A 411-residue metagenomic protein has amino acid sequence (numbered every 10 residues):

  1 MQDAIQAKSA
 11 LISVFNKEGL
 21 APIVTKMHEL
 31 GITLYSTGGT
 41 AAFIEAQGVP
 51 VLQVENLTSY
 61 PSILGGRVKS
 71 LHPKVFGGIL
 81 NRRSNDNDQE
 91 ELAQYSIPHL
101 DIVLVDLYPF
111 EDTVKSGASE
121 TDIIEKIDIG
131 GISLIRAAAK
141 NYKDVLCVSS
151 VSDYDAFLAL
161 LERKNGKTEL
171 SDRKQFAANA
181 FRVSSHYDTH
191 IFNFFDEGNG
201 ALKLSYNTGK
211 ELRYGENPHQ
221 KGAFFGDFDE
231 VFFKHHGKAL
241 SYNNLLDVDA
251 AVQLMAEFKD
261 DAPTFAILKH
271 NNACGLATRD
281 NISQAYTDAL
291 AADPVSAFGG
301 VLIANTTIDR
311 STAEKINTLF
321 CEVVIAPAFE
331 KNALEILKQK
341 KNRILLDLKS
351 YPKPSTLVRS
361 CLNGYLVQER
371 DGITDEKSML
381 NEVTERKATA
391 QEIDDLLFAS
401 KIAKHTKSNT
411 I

Functional and structural regions predicted by a protein language model:
M1-L30, G39-S70, I102, A178 (+8 more regions): Non-catalytic interface/targeting segments
M1-S9, D86-I102, D227-L240, I373: Active-site-proximal helix-loop elements at catalytic-domain edges
L11-V14, D122, K126-I129, Y242: Alpha-helix capping and helix-loop boundary segments enriched in small/acidic/polar residues
S13, L34-T37, D128, C147-S150 (+1 more regions): Active-site-adjacent beta-strand anchor residues
S13, L80, V103-Y108, V148-S149 (+3 more regions): Short beta-strand segments
E18-I23, M27-K74, G78-R82, N87-P98 (+6 more regions): Feature captures the catalytic cores and cofactor-binding loops of soluble hydro-lyases/lyases that act on carboxylate
I102-E125, I129-T168, K221, G226-V231 (+1 more regions): A short, charged helix-loop
S152-L160, K164-D371, E392-T410: Active-site loops and adjacent core secondary-structure elements that bind or stabilize anionic groups
